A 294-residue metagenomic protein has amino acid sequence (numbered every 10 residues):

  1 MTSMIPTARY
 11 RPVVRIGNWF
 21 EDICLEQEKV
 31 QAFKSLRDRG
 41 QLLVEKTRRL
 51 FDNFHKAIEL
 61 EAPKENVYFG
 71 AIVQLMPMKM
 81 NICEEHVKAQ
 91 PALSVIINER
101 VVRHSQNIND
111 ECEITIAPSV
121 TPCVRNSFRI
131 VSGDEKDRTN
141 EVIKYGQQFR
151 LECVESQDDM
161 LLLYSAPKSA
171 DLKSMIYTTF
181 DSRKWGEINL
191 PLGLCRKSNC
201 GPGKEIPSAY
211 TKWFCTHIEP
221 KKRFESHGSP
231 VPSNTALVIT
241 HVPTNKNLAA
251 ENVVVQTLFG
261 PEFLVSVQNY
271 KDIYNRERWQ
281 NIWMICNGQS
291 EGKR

Functional and structural regions predicted by a protein language model:
M1-R294: Lectin-like carbohydrate-binding module/patch detector with strong preference for beta-trefoil
